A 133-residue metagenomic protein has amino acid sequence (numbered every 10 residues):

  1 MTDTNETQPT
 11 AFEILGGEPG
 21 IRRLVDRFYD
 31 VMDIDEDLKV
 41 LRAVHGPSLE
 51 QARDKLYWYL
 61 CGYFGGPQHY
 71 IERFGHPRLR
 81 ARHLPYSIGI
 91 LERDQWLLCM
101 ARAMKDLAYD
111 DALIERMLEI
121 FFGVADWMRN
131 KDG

Functional and structural regions predicted by a protein language model:
T2-P9, R22-K105, D111, L118 (+1 more regions): Heme-based O2/NO sensor domains and their adjacent alpha-helical segments, primarily globin folds but also including
G16-G17: Glycine-centered helix-coil hinge/cap
M104, A125-R129: A structural signal for well-ordered alpha-helices, especially hydrophobic packing surfaces of coiled-coils
L113-L118, F122-D126: A beta-strand edge to alpha-helix "cap/lid" segment located at domain peripheries
